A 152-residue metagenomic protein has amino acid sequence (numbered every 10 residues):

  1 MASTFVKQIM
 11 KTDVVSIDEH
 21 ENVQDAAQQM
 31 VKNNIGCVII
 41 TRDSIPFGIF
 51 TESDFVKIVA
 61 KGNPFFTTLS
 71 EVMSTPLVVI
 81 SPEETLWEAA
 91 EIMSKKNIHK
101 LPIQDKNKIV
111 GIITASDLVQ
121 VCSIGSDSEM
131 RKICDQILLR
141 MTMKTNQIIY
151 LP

Functional and structural regions predicted by a protein language model:
M1-T12, T51-V79, T85-S94, T114-P152: Tandem CBS (Bateman) regulatory domains
F5-C37, R42-F47: A positional/architectural concept
V14-I17, P46, N63, L77-I80 (+1 more regions): Short N-terminal micro-motifs specific to bacterial/archaeal maturation and metal-cluster initiation sites
S16-N34, I80-N97, Q104-D105, C122: The conserved cystathionine-beta-synthase
M30-N33, V38-D54, M93, L101-D117: A glycine-centered beta-loop-beta connector
G36, M73-P76, H99: A generic structural signal for short beta-strands and their flanking turns/coil linkers
